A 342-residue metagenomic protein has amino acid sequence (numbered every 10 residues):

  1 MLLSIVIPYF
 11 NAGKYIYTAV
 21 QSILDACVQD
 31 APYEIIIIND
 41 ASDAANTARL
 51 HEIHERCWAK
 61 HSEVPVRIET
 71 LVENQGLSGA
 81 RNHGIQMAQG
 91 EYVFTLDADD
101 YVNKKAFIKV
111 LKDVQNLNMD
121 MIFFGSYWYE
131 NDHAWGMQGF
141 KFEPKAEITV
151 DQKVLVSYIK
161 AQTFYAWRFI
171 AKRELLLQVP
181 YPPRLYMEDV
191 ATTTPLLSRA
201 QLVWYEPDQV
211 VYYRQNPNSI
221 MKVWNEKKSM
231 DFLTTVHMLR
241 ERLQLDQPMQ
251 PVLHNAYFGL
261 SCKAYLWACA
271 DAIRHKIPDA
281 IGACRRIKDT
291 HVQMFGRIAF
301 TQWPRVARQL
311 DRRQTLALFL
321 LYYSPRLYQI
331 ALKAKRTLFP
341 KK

Functional and structural regions predicted by a protein language model:
M1-D25: N-proximal low-complexity "stem/linker" segments adjacent to membrane-targeting elements
L2-S4, E34, A191: Cell-envelope/extracellular polymer assembly enzymes that use nucleotide-activated donors
V20-T70: Acidic donor-binding segment of Leloir-type glycosyltransferases
L71-A88: Glycine-rich, basic loop-to-helix element that forms the pyrophosphate-binding segment of sugar-nucleotide handling
V93: Short aromatic/hydrophobic "clamp" motif used to bind/position activated sugar donors
A98-W204, R214-K227: Donor-binding/catalytic cores of nucleotide-activated saccharide and glycerol-phosphate transferases/polymerases
V210-N216, V223-P251, A264-R297: Catalytic core of nucleotide-sugar-dependent glycosyltransferases
H275-K342: Membrane-interface aromatic/basic loop that binds lipid-linked glycans or pyrophosphate carriers, typified by
